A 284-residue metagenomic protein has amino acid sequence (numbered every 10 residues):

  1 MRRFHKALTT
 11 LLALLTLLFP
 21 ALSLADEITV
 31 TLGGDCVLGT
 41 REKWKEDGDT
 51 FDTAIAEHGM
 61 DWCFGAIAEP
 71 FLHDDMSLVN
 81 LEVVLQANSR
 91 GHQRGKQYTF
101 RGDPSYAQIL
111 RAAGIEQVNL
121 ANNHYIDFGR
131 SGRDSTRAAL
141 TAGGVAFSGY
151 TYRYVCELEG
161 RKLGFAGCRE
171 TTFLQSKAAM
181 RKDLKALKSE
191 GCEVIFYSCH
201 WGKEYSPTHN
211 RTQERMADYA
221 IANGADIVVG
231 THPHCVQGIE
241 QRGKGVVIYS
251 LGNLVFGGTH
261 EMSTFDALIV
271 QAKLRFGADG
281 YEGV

Functional and structural regions predicted by a protein language model:
M1-L11: Bacterial N-terminal signal peptides that target proteins for export
T10-P20: Bacterial N-terminal signal peptides
A25-V284: Acidic, metal/ion-coordinating pockets
